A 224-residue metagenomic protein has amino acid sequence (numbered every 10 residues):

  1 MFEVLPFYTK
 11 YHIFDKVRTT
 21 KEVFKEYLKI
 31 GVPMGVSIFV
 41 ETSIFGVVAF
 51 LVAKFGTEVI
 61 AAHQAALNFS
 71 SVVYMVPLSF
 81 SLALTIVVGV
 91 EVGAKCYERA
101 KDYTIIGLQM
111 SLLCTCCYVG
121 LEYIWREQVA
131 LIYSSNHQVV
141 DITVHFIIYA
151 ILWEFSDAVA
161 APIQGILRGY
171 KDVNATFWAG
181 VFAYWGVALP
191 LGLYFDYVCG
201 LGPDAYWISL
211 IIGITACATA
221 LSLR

Functional and structural regions predicted by a protein language model:
M1, K16-V47, V72-V76, F80 (+3 more regions): Hydrophobic faces of transmembrane alpha-helices in multi-pass small-molecule transporters and flippases across diverse
M1, L78-S81, A150-G169, A175-V187 (+2 more regions): Short runs within selected transmembrane alpha-helices of multi-pass transporters and secretion channels
M1-V32, V88-W153, F195-R224: Short alpha-helical transmembrane segments in multi-pass integral membrane proteins
M34, I38, G46, F50 (+6 more regions): Transmembrane alpha-helix boundary and packing residues in multipass membrane permease domains and related
F39-V72, V90-E91, Q128-H137, V198-C199: Helix-terminus/linker motif at the lipid-water interface of multi-pass membrane proteins
E58-V59, V173-N174, G202-P203: Membrane-helix interface segments
H63-R126, D157-A179: Small-residue-rich hydrophobic transmembrane alpha-helices
